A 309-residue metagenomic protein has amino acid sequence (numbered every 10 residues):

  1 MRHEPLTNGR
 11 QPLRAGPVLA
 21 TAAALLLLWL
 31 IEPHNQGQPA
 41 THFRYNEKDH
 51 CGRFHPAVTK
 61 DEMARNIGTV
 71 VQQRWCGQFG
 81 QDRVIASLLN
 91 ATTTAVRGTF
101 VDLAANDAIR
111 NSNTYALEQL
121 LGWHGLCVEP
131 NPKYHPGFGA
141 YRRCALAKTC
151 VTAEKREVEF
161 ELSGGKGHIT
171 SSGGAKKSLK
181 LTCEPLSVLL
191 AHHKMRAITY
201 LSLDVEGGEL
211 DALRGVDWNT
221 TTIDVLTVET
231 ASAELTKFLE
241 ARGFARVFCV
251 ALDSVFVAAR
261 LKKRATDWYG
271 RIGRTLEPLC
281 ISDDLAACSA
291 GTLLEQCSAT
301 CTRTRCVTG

Functional and structural regions predicted by a protein language model:
R2-T308: Phosphate/nucleotide-binding beta-alpha loop and adjacent structural elements of enzyme active sites
